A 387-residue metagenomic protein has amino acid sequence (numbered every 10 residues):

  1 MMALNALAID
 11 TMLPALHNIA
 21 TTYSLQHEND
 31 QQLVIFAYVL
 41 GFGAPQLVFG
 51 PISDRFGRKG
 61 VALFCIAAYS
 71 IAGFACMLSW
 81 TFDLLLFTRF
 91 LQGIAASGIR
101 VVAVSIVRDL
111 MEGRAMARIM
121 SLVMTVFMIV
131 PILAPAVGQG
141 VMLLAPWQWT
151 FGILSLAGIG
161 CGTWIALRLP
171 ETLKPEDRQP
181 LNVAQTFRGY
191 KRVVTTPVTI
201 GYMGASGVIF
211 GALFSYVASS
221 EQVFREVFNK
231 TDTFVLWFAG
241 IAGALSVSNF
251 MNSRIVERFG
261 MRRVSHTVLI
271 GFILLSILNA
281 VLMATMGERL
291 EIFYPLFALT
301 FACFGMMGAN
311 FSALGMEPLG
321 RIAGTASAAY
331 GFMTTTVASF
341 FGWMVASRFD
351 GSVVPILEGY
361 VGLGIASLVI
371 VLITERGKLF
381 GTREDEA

Functional and structural regions predicted by a protein language model:
M1-L25, Y216-E221: Extracytoplasmic
A15-A44: Extracellular/periplasmic helix-loop-helix junction of adjacent transmembrane segments in MFS-like secondary
G43-D83: Conserved MFS/SLC helix-loop-helix module at the cytosolic interface between two early adjacent transmembrane helices
G57, L78-L84, A95, E112 (+1 more regions): Helix-breaking motifs and short loop linkers at transmembrane-helix boundaries and internal kinks in secondary membrane
A68-A75, W80-L91, E291-L299: Paired small-residue
L84, R118-L169, L173: Helix-loop-helix hairpin linking two adjacent transmembrane segments in secondary transporters
T88-I129: Cytoplasmic helix-loop-helix junction between adjacent transmembrane helices in 12-TM secondary transporters
T172-Y202: Juxtamembrane intracellular "pre-TM" segments in multi-pass secondary transporters
